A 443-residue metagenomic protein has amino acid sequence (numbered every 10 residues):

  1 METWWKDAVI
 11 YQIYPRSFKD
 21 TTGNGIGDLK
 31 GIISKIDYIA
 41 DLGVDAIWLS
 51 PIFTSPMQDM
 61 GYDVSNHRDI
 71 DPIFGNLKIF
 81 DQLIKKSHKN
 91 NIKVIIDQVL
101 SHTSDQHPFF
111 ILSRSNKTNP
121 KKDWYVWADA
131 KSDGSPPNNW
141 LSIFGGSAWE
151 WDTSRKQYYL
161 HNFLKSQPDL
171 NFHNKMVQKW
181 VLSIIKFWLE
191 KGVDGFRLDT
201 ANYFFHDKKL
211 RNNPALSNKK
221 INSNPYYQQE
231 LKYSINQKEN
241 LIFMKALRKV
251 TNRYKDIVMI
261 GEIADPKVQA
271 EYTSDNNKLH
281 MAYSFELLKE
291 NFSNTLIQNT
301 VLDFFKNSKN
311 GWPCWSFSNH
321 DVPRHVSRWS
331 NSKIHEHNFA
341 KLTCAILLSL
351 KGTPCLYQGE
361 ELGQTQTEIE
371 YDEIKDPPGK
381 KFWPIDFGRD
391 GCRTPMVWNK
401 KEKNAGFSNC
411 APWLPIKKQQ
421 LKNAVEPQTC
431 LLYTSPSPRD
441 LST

Functional and structural regions predicted by a protein language model:
M1-S435, R439: Active-site and adjacent substrate-binding regions of carbohydrate-active enzymes
L441-T443: N-terminal low-complexity segments that are often proline-rich with Ser/Thr-Pro
